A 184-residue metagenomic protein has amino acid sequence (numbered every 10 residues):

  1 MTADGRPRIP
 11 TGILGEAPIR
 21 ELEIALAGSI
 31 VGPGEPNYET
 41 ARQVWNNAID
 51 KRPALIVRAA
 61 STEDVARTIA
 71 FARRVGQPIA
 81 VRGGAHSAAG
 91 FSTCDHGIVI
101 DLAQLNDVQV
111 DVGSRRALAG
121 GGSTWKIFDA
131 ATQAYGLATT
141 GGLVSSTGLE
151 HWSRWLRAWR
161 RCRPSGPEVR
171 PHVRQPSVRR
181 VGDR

Functional and structural regions predicted by a protein language model:
M1-S165: N-terminal accessory segments
V108-Q109, G166-R184: Active-site and channel-lining beta-strand-loop segments that bind or position nucleotide-derived/phosphorylated
